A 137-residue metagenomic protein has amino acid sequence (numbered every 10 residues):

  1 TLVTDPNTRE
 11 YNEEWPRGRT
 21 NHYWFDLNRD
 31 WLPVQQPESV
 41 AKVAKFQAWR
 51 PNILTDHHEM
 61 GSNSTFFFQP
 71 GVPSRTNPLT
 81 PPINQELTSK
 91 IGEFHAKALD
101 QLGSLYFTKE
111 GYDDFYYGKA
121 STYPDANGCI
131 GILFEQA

Functional and structural regions predicted by a protein language model:
T1-K90, A96-Q101: Active-site/substrate-binding loop(s) of hydrolase catalytic cores
Q101-A137: Hard-cation-handling environments
